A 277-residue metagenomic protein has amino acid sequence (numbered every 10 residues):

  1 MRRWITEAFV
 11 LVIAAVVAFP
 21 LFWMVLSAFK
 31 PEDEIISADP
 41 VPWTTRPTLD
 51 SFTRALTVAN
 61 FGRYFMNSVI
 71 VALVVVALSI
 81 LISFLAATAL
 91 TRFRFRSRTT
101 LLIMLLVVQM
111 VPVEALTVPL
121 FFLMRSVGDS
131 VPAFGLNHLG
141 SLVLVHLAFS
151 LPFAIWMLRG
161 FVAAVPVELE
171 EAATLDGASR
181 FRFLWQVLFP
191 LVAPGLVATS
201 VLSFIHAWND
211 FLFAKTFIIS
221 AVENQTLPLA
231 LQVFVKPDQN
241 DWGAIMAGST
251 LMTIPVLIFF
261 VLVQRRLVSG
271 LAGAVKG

Functional and structural regions predicted by a protein language model:
M1-G277: A hydrophobic, multi-pass inner-membrane permease signature
